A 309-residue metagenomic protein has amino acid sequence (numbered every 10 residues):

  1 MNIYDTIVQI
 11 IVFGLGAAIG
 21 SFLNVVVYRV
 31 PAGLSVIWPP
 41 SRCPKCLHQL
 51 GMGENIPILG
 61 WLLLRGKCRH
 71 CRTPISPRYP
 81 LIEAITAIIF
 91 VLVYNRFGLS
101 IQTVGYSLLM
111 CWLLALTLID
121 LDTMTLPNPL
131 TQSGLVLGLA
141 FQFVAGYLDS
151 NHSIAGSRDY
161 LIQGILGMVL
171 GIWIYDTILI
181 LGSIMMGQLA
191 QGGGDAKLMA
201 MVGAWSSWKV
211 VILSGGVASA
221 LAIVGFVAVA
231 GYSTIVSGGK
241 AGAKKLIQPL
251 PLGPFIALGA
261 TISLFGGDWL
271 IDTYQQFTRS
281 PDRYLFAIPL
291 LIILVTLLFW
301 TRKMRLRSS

Functional and structural regions predicted by a protein language model:
M1-S309: A membrane-topology feature that recognizes alpha-helical transmembrane segments and their immediate juxtamembrane
